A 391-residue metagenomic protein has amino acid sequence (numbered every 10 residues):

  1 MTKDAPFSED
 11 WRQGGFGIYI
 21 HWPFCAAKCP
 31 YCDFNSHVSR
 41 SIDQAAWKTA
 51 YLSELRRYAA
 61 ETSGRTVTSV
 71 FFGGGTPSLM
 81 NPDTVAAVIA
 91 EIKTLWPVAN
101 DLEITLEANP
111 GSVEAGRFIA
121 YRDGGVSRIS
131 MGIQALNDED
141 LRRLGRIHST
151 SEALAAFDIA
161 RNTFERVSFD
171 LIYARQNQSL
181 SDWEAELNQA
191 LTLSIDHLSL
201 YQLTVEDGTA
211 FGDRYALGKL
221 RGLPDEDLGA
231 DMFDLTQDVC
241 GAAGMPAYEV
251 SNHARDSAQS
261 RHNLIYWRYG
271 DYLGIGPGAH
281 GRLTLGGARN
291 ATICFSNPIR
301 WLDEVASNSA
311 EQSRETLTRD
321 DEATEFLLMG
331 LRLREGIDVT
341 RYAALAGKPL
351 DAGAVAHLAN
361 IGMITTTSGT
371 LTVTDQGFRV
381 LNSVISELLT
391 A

Functional and structural regions predicted by a protein language model:
A5-G17, S36-E61, R65-A346: C-terminal scaffold of the Radical SAM
H21-S36: Local cysteine-cluster metal-coordination motifs and their immediate loop/turn environment, predominantly Fe-S cluster
E114-A115, D351, L381: Short, well-ordered alpha-helical microsegments
A230, K348-P349, D375-F378: An alpha-helix initiation/capping motif
A346-N360: Short amphipathic alpha-helical interaction segments
A359-G369: A short, conserved structural fragment
T370-T374: Minor-groove-contacting beta-hairpin "wing" of winged helix-turn-helix DNA-binding domains
Q376-A391: Short, amphipathic alpha-helical interaction segments positioned at domain boundaries
